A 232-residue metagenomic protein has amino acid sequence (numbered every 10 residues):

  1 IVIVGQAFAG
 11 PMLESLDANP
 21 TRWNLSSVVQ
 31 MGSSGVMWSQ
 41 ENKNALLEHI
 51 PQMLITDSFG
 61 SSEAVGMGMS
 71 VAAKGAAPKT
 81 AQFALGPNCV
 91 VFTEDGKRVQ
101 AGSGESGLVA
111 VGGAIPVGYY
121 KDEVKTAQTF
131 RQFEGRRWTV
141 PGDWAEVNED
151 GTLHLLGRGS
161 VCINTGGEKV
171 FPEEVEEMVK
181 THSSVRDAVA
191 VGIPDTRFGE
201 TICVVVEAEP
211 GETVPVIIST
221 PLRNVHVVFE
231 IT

Functional and structural regions predicted by a protein language model:
I1-I3, L13-A77, N88-V90, R98-Q100: Gly/Ser/Thr-rich phosphate-binding loop
I3-V4, A190: Short beta-strand and adjacent tight-turn residues that come in two discontinuous sequence segments and form the edges
A7-G10, V36, A114-I115: Alpha-helix/helix-capping structural signal
F8, M12, N42, L54 (+2 more regions): Hydrophobic alpha-helical segments typical of transmembrane helices and their membrane-interface/capping positions
G60, G112-G113, V117-K121, K125-T129 (+2 more regions): AMP-binding/adenylate-forming catalytic core of the ANL superfamily
A77-A84, Q100, T129, G135-R136: Short Gly/Pro-enriched turn/cap motifs at secondary-structure boundaries
L85-C89, G107, G142, E200-I202: Change "...and in nucleic-acid phosphodiester-cleaving endonucleases..." to "...and in nucleic-acid processing enzymes
V90-A110, V147-D150, E212-V216: Conserved beta-loop-beta connector loops within the AMP-binding
